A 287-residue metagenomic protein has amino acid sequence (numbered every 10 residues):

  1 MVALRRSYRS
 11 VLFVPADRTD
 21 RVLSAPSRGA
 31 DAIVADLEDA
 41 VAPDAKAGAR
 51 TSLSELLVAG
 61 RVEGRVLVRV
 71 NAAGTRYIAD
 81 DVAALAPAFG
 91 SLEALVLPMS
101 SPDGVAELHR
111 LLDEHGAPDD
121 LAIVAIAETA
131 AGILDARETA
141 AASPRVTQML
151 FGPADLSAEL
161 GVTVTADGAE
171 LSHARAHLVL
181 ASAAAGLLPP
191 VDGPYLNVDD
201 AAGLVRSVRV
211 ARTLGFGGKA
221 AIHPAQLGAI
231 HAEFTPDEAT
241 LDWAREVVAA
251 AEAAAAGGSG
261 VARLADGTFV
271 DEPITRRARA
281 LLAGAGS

Functional and structural regions predicted by a protein language model:
M1-S287: Expand to "…catalyze enediolate/carbanion chemistry for C-C bond making/breaking, isomerization, decarboxylation
